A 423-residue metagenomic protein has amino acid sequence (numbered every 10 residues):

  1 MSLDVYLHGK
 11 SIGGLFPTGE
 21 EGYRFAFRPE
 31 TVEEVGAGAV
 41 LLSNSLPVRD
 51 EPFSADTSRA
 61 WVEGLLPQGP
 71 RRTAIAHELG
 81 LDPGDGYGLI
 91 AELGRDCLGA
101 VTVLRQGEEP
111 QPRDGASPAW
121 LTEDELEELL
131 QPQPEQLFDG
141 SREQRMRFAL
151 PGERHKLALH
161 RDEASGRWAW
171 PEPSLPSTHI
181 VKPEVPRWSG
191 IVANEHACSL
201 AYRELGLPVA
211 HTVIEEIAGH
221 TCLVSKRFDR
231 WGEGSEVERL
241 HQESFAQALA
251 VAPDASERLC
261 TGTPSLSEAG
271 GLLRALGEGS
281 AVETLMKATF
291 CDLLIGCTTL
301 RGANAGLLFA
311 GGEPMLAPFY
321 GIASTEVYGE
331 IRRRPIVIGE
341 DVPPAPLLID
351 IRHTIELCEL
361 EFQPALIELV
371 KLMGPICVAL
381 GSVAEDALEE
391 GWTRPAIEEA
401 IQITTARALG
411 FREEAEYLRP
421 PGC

Functional and structural regions predicted by a protein language model:
M1-G302, G306-C423: Phosphate/dinucleotide-binding and metal-coordinating scaffold of catalytic cores in nucleotide-dependent enzymes
